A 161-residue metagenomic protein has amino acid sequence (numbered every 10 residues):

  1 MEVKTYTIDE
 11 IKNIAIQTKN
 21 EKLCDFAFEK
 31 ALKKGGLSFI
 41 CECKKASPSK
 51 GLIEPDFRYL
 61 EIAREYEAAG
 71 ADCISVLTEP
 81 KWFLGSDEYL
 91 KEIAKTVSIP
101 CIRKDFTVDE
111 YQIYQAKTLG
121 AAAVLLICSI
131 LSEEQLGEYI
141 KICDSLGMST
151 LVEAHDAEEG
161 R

Functional and structural regions predicted by a protein language model:
M1-C101, V108, I142-R161: Conserved N-terminal beta1-alpha1 strand-loop-helix module at the mouth
I16-Q17, V124-L126, S132-E133, S145-L146: Glycine-rich tight-turn/loop motif centered on a GG-T
T78, I99-Q112, T118-L131, Y139: Glycine- and Gly-Pro-enriched alpha-helical subdomains that act as flexible, kink-prone "lid/hinge" or packing modules
K91-A94, Y114-L119, L136-I142: Active-site-proximal loop->helix
Y111-Q112, Q135, E158-E159: Short acidic active-site motifs
C128-Q135, I140, L151-D156: Extended, charge-rich C-terminal regions with high alpha-helical propensity
